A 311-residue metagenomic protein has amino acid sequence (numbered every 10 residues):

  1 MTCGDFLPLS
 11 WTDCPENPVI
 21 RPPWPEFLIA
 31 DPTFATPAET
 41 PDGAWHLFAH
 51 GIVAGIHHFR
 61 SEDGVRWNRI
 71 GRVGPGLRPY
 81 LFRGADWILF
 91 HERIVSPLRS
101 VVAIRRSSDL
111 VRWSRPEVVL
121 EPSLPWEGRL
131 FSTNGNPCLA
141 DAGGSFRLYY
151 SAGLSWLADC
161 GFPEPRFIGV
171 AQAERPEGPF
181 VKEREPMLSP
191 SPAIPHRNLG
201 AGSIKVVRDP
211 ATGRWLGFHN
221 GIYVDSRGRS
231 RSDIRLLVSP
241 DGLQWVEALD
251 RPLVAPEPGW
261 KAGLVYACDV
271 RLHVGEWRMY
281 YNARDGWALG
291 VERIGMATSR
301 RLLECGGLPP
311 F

Functional and structural regions predicted by a protein language model:
M1-N198, V207-K261, L272-F311: Beta-rich carbohydrate-recognition and catalytic domains
